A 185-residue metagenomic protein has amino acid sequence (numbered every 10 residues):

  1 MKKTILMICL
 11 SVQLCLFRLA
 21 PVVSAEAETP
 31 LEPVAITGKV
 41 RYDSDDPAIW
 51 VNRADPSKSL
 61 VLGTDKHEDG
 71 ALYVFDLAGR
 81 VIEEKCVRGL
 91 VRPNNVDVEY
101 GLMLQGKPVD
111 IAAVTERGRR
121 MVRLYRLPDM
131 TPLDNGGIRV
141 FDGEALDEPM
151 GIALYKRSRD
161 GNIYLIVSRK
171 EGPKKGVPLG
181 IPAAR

Functional and structural regions predicted by a protein language model:
M7-R18: Bacterial N-terminal signal peptides
E32-V40, V81-R88, D134-G143: A short beta-strand motif characteristic of beta-propeller blades
P33-G70, R92-N94: Beta-strand-rich domains and repeat architectures in extracellular enzymes and scaffolds, especially beta-propellers
D43-S57, N94-P108, M150-I163: Structural signature of eukaryotic scaffold interfaces centered on beta-propeller domains
N52-A54, L77, L102-M103, L124-L133 (+2 more regions): Short loop/turn segments immediately following beta-strands, especially the blade-tip and inter-blade linker loops
V61-H67, G106-D110, V114-R117, L165-E171: Conserved beta-strand positions in repeat-built beta-propeller and related beta-rich domains
L77-R120, I138-V140: Blade-loop segments of beta-propeller domains
G118-P178: Asp-box/WD-like beta-propeller blade repeats and closely related beta-sheet repeat scaffolds
